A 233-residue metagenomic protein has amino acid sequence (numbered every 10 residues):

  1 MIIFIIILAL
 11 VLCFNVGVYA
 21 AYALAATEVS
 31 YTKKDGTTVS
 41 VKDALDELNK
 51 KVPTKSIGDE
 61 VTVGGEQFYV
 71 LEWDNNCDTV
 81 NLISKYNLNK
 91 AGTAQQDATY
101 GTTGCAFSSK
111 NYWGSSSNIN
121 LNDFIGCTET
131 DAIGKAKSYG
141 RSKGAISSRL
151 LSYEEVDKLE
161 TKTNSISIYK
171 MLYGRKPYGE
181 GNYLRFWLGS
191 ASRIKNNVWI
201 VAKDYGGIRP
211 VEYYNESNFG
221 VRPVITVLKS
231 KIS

Functional and structural regions predicted by a protein language model:
I2, C13-F14, T37, E129 (+2 more regions): Generic alpha-helix initiation/capping and coil-helix boundary signal
I3-K51: A signal for long, low-complexity, Ser/Thr/Asn-enriched, surface-exposed stalk/shaft and domain-boundary segments
K51-S233: Collagenous Gly-X-Y triple-helix signature in extracellular proteins
